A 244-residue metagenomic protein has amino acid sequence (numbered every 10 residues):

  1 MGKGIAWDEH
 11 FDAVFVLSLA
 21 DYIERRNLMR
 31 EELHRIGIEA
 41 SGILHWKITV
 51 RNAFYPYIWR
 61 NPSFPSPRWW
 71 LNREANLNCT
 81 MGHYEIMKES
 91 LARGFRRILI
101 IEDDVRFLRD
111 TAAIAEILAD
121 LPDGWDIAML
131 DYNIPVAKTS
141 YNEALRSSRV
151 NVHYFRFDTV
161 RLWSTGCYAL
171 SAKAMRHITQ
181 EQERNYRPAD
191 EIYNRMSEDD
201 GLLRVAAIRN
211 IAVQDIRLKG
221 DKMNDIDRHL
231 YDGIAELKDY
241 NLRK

Functional and structural regions predicted by a protein language model:
M1-I101, V105-K244: An acidic/histidine-cluster motif and surrounding catalytic segment that typifies divalent-metal-assisted enzyme active
